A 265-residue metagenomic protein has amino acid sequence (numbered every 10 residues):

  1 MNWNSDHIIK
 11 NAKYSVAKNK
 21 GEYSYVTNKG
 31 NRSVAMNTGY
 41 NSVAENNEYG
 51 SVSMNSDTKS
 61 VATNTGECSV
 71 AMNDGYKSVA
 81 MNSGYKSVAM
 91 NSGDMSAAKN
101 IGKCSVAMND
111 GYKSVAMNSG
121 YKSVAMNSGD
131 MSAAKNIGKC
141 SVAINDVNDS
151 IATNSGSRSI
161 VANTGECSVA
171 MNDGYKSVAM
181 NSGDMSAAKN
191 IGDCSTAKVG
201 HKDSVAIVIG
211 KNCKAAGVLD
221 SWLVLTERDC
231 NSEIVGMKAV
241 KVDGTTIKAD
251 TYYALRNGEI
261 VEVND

Functional and structural regions predicted by a protein language model:
M1-D265: Short, glycine-biased loop/turn motifs at secondary-structure junctions and in low-complexity Ser/Thr/Pro-rich termini
